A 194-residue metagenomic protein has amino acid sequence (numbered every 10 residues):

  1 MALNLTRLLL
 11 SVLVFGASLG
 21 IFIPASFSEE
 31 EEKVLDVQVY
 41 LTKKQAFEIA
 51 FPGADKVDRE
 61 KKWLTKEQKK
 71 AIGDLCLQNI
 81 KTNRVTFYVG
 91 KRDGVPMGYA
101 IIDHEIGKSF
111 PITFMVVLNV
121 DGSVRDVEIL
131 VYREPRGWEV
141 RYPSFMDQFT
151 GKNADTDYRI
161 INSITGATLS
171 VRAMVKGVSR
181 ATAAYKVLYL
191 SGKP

Functional and structural regions predicted by a protein language model:
M1-V12: Bacterial N-terminal signal peptides that target proteins for export
S11-I21: Bacterial N-terminal signal peptides
S26-I164, T168-R172, K176-P194: Flexible, solvent-exposed loop/hinge segments and secondary-structure transition points
